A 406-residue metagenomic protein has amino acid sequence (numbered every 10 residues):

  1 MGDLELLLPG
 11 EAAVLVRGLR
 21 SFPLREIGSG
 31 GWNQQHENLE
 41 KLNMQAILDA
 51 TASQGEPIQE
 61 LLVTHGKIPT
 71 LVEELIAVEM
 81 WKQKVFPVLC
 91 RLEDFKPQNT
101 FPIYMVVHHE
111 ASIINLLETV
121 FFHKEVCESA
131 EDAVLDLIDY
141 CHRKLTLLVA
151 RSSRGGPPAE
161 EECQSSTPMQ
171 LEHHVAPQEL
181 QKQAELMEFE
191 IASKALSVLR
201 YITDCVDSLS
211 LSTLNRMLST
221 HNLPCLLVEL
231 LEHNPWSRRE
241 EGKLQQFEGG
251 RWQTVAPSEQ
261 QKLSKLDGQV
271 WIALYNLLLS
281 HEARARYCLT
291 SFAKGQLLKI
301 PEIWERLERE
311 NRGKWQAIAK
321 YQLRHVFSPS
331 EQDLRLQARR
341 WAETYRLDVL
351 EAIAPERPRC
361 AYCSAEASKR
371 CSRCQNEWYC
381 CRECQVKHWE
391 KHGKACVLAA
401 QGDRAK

Functional and structural regions predicted by a protein language model:
G2-R359: Extended alpha-helical interaction scaffolds used for oligomerization/partner binding
C360-C363, C371: Short cysteine-rich clusters marking metal-coordination/redox-active sites
R370-V397: Cys/His-coordinated zinc-finger cores
L398, D403-K406: Eukaryote-specific long, low-complexity intrinsically disordered regions
